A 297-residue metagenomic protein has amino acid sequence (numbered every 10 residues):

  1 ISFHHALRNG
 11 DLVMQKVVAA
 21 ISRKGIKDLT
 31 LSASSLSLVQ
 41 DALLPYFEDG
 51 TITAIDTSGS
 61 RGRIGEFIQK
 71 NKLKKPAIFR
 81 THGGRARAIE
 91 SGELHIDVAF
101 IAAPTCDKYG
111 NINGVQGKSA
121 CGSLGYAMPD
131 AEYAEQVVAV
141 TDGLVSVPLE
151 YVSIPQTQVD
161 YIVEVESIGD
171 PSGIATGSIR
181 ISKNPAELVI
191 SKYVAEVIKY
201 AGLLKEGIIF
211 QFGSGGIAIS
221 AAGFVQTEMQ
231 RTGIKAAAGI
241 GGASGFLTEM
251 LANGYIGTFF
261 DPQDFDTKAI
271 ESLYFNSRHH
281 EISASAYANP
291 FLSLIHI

Functional and structural regions predicted by a protein language model:
I1-I295: Conserved alpha/beta enzyme-core scaffold
